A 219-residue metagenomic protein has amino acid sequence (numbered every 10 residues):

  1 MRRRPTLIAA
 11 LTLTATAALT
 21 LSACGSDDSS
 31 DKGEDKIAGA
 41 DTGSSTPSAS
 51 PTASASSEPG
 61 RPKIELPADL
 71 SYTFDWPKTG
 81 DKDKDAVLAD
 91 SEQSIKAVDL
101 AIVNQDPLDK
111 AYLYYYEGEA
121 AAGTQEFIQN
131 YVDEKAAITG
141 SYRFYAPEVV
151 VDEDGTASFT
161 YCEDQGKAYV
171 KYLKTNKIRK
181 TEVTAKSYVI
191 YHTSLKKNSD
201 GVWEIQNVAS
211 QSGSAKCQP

Functional and structural regions predicted by a protein language model:
M1-R3: N-terminal secretory signal peptides that target proteins for export/translocation
P5, K78, K174: Solvent-exposed, flexible loop/coil residues
L7-I8, T12, C24-A53: Short, low-complexity, disordered segments immediately C-terminal to signal peptides in bacterial exported proteins
L13-A17: Hydrophobic helical h-region of N-terminal Sec-dependent signal peptides in bacterial secretory/periplasmic proteins
T46, S50-L70: Juxtamembrane "stalk/linker" segments
I64-A137: Core segments of small alpha/beta cavity-forming domains
P107-K110, Y114-P219: Structured, amphipathic secondary-structure segments that form assembly/contact surfaces in multi-subunit
